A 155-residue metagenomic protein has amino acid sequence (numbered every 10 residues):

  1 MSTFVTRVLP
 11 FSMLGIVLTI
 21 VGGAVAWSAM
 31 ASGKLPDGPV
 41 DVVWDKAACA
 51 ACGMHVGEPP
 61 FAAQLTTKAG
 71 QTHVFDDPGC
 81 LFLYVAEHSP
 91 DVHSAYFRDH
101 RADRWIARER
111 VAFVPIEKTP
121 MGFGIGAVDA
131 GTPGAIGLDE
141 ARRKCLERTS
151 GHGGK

Functional and structural regions predicted by a protein language model:
S2-V74, P78-K155: Intrinsically disordered, low-complexity linkers and terminal regions that flank or interleave Cys/His-based
